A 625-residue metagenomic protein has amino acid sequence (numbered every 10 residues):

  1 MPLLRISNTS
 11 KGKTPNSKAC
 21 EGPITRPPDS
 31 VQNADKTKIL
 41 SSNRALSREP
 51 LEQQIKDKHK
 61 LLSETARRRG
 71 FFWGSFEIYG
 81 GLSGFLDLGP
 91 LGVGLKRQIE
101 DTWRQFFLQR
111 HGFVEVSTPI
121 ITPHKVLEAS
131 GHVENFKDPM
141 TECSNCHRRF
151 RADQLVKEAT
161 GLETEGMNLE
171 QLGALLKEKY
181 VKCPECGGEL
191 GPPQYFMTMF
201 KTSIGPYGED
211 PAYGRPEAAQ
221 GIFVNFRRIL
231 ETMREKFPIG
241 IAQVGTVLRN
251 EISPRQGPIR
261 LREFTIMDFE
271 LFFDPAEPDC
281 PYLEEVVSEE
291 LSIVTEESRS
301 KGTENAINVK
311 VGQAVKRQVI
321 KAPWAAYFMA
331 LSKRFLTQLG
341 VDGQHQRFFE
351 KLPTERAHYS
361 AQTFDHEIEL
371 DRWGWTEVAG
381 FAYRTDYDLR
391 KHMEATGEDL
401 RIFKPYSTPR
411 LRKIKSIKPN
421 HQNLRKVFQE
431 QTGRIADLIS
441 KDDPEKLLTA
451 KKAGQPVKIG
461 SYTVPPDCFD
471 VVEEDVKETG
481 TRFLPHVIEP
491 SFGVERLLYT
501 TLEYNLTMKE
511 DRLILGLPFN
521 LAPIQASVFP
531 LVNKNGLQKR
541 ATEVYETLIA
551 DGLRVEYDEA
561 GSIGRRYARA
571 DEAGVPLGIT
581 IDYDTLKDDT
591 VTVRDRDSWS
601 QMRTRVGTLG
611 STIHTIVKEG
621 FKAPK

Functional and structural regions predicted by a protein language model:
M1, T14, R26-P27, C143: Intrinsically disordered Ser/Thr phosphorylation hotspots
S10-K13, K38, N43-K625: NTP/phosphate- and nucleic-acid-binding module
